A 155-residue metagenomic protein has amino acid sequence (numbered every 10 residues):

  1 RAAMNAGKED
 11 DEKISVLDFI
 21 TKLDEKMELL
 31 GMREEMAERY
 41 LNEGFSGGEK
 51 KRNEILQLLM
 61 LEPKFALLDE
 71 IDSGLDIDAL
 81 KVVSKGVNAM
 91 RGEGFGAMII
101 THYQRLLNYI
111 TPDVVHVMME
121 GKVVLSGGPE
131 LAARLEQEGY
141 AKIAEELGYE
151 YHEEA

Functional and structural regions predicted by a protein language model:
R1-E62: ABC-family P-loop ATPase nucleotide-binding domains
K64-E70: Walker B motif beta-strand of ABC-family P-loop ATPases
E70-I71, D78: Walker B catalytic motif
D76-K81, S126: Conserved D-loop-proximal element of ABC-family nucleotide-binding domains
L80-E93: Helical segment within the ABC ATPase nucleotide-binding domain
G94-H102: Conserved H-loop
Y103-I110: Conserved H-loop
M118, K122-E145: Conserved beta-strand-loop-alpha-helix hinge in the C-terminal portion of ABC ATPase nucleotide-binding domains
